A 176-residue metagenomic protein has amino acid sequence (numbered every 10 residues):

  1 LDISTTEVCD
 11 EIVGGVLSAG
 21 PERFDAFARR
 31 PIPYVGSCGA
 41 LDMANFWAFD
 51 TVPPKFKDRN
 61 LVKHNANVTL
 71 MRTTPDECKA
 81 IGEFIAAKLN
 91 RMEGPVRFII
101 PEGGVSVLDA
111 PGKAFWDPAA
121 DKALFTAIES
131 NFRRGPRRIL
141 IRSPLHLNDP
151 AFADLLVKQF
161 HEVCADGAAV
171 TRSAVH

Functional and structural regions predicted by a protein language model:
L1-S37, F46-A48, D58-N60, L70-H176: Metallocofactor- and cofactor-centric catalytic cores in central/energy metabolism, strongly enriched
D50-P54: Short, flexible, mixed-charge acidic loops at enzyme active sites
H64-N65: Low-complexity repetitive segments in secreted/extracellular proteins
